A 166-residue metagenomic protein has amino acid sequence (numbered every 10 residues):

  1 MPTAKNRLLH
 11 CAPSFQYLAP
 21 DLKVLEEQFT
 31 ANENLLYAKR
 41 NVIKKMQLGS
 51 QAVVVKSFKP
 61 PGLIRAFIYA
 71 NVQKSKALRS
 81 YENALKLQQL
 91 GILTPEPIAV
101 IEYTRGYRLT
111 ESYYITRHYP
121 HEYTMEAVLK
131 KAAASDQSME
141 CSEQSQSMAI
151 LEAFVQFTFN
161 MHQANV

Functional and structural regions predicted by a protein language model:
M1-E33: Juxta-kinase regulatory segment immediately upstream of eukaryotic protein kinase catalytic domains
P2-A4, C11, M139-S142, N165-V166: Proteins with a high burden of low-complexity, intrinsically disordered sequence enriched in S/T/G/P/A and R, requiring
A12-P13, G91, A133, C141: Generic low-complexity, intrinsically disordered sequence content enriched in small uncharged/hydrophobic residues
P20-E126, D136, A153-A164: Conserved ATP-binding subdomain of kinase catalytic cores across diverse folds
L129: Extended, charge-rich, solvent-exposed interface segments
A132-A149: Activation segment of protein kinase catalytic domains, centered on the conserved DFG
